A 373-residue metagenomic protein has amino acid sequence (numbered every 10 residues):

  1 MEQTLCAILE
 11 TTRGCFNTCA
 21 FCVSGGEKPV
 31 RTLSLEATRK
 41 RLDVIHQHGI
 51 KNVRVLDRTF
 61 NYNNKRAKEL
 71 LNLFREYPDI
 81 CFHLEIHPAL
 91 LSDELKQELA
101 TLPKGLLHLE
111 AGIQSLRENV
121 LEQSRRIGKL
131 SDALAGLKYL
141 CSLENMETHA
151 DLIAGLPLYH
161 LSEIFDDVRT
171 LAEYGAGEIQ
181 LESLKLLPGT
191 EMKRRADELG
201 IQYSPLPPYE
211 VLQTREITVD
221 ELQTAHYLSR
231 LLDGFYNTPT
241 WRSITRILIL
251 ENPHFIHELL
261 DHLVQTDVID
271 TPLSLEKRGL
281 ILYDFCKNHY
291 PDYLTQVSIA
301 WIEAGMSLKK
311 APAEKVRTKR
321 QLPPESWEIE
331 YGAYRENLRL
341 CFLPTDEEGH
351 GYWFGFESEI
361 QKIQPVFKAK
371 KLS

Functional and structural regions predicted by a protein language model:
M1, L171, P344-D346: A general structural signal for short secondary-structure junctions and capping/turn motifs
M1-M146: Radical SAM [4Fe-4S] cluster-binding motif and immediate context
T4-C6, D220, N337, G349: Sequence-level motif detector for i,i+2 pairs with an aromatic at +2
R39, H46-L56, C81-E85, P103-S115 (+1 more regions): Conserved C-terminal portion of the radical SAM core fold that forms the substrate/S-adenosylmethionine-binding
R39, K65, L73, E198 (+1 more regions): Charge-rich, acidic-biased intrinsically disordered regions
N63, L91-S92, P157-H160, T218 (+1 more regions): Alpha-helix N-cap/loop-to-helix initiation residues
R230-S373: Radical SAM enzyme core and accessory elements
